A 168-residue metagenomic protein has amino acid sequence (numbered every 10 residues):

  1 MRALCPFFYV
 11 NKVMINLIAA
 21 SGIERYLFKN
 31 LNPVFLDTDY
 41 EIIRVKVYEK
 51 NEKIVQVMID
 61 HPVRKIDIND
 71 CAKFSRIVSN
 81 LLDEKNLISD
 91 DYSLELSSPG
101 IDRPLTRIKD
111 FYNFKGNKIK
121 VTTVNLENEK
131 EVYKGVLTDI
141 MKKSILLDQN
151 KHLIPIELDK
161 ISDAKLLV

Functional and structural regions predicted by a protein language model:
M1-K134, T138-V168: Short Lys/Arg-rich amphipathic alpha-helical segments
